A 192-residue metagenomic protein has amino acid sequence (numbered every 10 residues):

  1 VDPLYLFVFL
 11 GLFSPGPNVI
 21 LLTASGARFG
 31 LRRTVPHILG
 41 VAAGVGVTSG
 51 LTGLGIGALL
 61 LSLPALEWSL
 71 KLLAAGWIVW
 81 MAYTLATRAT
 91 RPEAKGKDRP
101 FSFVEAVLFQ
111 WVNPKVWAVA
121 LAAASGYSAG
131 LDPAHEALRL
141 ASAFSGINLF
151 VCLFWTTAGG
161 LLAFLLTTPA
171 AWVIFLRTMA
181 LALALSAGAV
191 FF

Functional and structural regions predicted by a protein language model:
V1-W68, A122-L140: Juxtamembrane transmembrane-helix termini in multi-pass membrane transport proteins
L4-V8, V41, E105-Q110, F144-N148: Residue-level signature of transmembrane alpha-helical cores of multipass secondary-active transporters and flippases
F9, F13, G46-G50, Y83 (+3 more regions): Hydrophobic/aromatic residues within the transmembrane alpha-helices of Major Facilitator Superfamily
N18, G44, T48-I56, I78-M81 (+2 more regions): Alpha-helical transmembrane segments and their lipid-water interface positions in multi-pass membrane proteins
L51-L54, V112-A124, L181-F192: Hydrophobic alpha-helical transmembrane segments in multi-pass integral membrane proteins
L61-T90, S145-W155, T167-F192: Selective transmembrane alpha-helices of multi-pass membrane proteins
T87-F101: Flexible cytoplasmic inter-helical loops of multi-pass small-molecule transporters
